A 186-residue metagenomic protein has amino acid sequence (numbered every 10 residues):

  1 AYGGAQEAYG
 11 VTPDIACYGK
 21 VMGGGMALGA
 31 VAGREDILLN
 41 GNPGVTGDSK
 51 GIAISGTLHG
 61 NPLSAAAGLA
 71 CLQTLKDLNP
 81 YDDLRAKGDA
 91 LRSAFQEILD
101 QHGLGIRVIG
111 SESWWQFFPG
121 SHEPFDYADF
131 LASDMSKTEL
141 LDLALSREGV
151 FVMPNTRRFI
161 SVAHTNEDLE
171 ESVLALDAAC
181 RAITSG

Functional and structural regions predicted by a protein language model:
A1-G186: Conserved N-terminal phosphate-binding loop of PLP-dependent enzymes in the Aspartate aminotransferase
